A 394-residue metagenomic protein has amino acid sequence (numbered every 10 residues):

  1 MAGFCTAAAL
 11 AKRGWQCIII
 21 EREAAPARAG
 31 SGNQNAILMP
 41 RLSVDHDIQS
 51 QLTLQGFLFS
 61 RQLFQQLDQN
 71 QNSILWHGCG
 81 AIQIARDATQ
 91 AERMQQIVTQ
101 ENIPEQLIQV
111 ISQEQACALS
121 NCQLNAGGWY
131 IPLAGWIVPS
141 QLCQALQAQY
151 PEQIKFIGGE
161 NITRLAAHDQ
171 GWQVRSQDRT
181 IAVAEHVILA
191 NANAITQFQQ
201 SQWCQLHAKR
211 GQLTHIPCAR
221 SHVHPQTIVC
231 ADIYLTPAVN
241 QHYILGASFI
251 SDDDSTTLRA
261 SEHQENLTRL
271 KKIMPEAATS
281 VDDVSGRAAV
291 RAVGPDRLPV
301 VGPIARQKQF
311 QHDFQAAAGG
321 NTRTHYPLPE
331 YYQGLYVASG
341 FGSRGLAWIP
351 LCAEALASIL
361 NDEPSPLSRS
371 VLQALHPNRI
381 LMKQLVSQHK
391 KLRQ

Functional and structural regions predicted by a protein language model:
F4-R13, R22, A27-L42, L58 (+2 more regions): Active-site substrate-recognition segment that forms the wall of the catalytic cavity or substrate channel
I18: Conserved beta-strand positions in the Rossmann-like core of class I SAM-dependent methyltransferases
A36-L119: Dinucleotide-binding Rossmann-like beta1-alpha1 core, especially the glycine-rich loop that anchors the ADP
V44, S73-Q83, L107-Q149, S248-D252 (+1 more regions): Helix-loop-beta segment of a Rossmann-like dinucleotide-binding subdomain
S50-G56, I84-R93, W129-A148, T257-E262 (+1 more regions): Short beta-strand to alpha-helix junction loop
W129-Q177, A182-H186, A190-I195: Helical element adjacent to the flavin cofactor pocket in flavoenzyme catalytic cores
S280-Q394: C-terminal catalytic lobe of FAD-dependent flavoproteins
